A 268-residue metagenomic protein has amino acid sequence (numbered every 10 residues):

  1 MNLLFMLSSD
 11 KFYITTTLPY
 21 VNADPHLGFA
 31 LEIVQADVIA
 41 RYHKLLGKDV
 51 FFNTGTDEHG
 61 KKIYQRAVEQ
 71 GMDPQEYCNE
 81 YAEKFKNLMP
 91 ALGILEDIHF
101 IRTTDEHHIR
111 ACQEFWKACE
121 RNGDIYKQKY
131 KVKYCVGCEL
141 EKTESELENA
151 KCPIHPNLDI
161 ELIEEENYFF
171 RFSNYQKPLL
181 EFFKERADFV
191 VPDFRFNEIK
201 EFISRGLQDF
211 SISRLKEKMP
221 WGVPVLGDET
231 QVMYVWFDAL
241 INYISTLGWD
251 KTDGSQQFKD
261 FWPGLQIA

Functional and structural regions predicted by a protein language model:
M1-F5: N-terminal amphipathic/basic-hydrophobic helices that include classical n-h-c signal peptides and signal-anchor
M6-I125, V136: N-terminal Rossmann-like or analogous alpha/beta NTP/dinucleotide-binding catalytic cores that position adenine
L7-T54, I109-A111, P156, E161-A268: Structured secondary-structure scaffolds
Q35, Y64-R66, V132, E146 (+2 more regions): Hydrophobic alpha-helical membrane-insertion segments
G60, A91, E139, P220-G222 (+1 more regions): Glycine-centered flexibility motif
E69, F115, S145-E146, D209: Alpha-helix boundary/capping detector
N122-Q176: Cys/His-rich short segments
